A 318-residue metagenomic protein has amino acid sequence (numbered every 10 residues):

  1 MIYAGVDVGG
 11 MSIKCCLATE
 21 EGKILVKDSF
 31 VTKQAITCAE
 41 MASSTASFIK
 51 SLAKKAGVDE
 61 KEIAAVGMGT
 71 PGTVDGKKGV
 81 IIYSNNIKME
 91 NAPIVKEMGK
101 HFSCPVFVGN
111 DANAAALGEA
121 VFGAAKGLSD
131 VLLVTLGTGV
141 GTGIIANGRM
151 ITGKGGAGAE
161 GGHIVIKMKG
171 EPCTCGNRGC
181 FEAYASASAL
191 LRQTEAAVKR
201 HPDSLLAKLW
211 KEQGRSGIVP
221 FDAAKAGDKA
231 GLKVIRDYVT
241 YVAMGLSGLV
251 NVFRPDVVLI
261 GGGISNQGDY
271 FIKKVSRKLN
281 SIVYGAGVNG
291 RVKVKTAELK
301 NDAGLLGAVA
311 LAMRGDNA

Functional and structural regions predicted by a protein language model:
M1-A65, D75-K78, V95-C104, G118-L128 (+1 more regions): ATP-binding/phosphotransfer module of carbohydrate and carboxylate kinases, centering on a glycine-rich
D7, G67-P71, L133-G139, G143-I145: Short beta-strand segments
K27-F30, N85, K154: Short hydrophobic alpha-helix segments
T32-K33, M89, A157-E160: A short acidic/small-residue loop/turn micro-motif
G79-E90: A charged helix-plus-loop insertion that forms the helical arch/lid used to bind and gate nucleic-acid substrates
V106-N110: General beta-strand structural signal in soluble alpha/beta enzymes
G155, I164-V165: Zn2+-dependent cytidine deaminase-like catalytic core
